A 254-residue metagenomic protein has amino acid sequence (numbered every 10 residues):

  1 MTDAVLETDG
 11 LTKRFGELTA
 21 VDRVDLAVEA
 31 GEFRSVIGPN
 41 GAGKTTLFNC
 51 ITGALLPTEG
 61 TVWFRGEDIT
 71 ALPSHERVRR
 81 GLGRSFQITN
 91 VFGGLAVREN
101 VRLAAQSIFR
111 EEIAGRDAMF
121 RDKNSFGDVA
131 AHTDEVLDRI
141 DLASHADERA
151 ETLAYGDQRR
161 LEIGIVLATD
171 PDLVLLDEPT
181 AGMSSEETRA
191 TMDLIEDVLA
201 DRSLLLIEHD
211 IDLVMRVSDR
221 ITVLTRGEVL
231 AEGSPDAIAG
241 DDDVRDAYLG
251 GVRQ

Functional and structural regions predicted by a protein language model:
R34-P39: The feature captures the beta-strand-to-loop junction immediately N-terminal to the Walker
T52: Helix-to-loop junction immediately C-terminal to a conserved catalytic motif
G60-E67, R79-R80: Conserved ABC transporter NBD signature motif
I113-H145, T152, D193-E196: Conserved ABC ATPase "signature" region
T188-D201: Helical segment within the ABC ATPase nucleotide-binding domain
